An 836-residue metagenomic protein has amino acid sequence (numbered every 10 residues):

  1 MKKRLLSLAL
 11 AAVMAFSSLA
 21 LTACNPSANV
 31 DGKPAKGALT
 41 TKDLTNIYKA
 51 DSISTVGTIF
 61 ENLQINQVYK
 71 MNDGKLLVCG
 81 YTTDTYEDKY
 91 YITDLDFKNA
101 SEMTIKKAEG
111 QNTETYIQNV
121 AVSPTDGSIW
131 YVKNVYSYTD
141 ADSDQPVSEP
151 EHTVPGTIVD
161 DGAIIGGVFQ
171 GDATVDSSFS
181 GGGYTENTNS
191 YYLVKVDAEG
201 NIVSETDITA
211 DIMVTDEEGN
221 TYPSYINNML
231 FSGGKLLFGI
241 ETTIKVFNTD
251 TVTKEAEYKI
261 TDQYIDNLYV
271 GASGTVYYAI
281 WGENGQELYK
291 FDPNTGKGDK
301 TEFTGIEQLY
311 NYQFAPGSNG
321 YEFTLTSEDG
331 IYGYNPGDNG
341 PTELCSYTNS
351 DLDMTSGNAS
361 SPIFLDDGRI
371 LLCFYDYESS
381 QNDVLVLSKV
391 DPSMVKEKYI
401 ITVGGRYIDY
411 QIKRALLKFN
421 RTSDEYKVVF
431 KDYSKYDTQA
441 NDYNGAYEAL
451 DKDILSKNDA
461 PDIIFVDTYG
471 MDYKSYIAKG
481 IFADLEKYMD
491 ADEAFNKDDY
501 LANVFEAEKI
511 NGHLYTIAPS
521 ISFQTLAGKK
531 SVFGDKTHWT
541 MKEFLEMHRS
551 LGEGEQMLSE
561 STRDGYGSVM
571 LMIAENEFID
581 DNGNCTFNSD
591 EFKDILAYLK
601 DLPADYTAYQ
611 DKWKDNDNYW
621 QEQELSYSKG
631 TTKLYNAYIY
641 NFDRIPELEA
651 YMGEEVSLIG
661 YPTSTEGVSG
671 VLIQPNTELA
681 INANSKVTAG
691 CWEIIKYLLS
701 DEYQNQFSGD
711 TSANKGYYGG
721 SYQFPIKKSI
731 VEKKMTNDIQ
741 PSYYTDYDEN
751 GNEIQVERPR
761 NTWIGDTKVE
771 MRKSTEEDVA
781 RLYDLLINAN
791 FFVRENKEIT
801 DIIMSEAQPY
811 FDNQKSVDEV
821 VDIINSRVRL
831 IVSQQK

Functional and structural regions predicted by a protein language model:
N25-F97, V120-S123, G200, N228-M229 (+6 more regions): Conserved N-terminal structural module of periplasmic/extracytoplasmic solute-binding proteins
T93, L602-E693, N705-Q706, G716-G720: Extracytoplasmic/periplasmic substrate-binding proteins
S101-T113, V203-Y222, T348-L352: Surface-exposed loop and turn segments in beta-propeller and other repeat-based domains that flank or scaffold
D197-E199, V252, E486, E508-D615 (+2 more regions): Helix-loop-helix "hinge/cap" segment bordering the ligand-binding cleft or interdomain interface
V429-D499, E624-L634, E649-Y651: Extracytoplasmic "Venus flytrap"/periplasmic binding protein-like
Y469-T525, W539-E543, S657-P662: Hinge/lid segment of periplasmic solute-binding proteins
E553, Y697-Q740: Periplasmic-binding protein-like
I673, I739-V828: C-terminal capping/gating helix-and-loop segments adjacent to ligand/active sites or protein-protein/ligand interfaces
